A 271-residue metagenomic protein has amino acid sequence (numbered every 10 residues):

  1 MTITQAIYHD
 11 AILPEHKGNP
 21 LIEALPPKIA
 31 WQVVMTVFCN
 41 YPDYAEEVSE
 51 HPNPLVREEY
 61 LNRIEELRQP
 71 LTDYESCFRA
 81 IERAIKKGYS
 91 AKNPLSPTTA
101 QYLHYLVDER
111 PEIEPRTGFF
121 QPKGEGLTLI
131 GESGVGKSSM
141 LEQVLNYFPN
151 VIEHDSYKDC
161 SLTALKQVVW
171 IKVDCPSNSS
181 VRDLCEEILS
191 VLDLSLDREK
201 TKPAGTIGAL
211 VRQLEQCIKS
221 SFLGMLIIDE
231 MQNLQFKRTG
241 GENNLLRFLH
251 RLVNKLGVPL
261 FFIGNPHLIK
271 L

Functional and structural regions predicted by a protein language model:
M1-P122: A short, basic N-terminal segment
F78, S90, P94-E112, G118-P122 (+5 more regions): Mid-core helix/loop region of P-loop NTP-binding domains shared across ATPases and GTPases
L129: Hydrophobic anchor at the beta1->P-loop junction of P-loop NTPases
S133: The conserved Walker
K137: Conserved lysine of the Walker
M140, V144: Hydrophobic positions on the alpha1 helix immediately C-terminal to the Walker A/P-loop
Y147-D159, L194: Post-Walker A helix-loop "phosphate-sensing" segment adjacent to the P-loop in P-loop NTPases
L268-L271: Short regulatory helix/loop adjacent to the ATP-binding pocket of P-loop NTPases
